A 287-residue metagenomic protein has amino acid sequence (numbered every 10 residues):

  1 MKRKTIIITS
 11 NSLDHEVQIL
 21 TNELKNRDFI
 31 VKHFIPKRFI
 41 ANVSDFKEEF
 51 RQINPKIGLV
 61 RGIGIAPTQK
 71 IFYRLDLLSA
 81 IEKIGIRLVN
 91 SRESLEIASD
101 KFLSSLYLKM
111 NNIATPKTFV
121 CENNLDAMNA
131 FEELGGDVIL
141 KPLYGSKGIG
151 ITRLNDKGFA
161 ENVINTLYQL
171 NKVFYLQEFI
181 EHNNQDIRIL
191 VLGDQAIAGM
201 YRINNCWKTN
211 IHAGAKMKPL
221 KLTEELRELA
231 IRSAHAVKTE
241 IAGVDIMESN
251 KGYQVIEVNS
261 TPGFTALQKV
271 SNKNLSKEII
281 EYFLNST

Functional and structural regions predicted by a protein language model:
K2-I6, I53, L78, K83-I84 (+3 more regions): Active-site nucleotide/adenylate-binding loops and adjacent lid/helix of ATP-dependent enzymes
I7-S10, L192: Short hydrophobic segments within beta-strands
N11-K117: Conserved N-proximal alpha/beta basic substrate-recognition cap immediately N-terminal to, or forming the N-lobe
I63-I65, Y144-G145, T261: Short glycine-rich anion-binding loops that position phosphate/pyrophosphate groups of nucleotides and phosphorylated
I149-V237: Phosphate-binding site of ATP-dependent enzymes
Y175, I197-A198, A242, Q254-I256: Protein kinase-like catalytic core scaffold
Q177-E178, T239-N250: A short glycine-rich, hydrophobically flanked beta-strand micro-motif that places a catalytic Asp/Glu for divalent metal
K221, H235, E248-T287: C-terminal active-site "lid" helix and adjoining low-complexity regulatory extension at the edge of ATP-using catalytic
